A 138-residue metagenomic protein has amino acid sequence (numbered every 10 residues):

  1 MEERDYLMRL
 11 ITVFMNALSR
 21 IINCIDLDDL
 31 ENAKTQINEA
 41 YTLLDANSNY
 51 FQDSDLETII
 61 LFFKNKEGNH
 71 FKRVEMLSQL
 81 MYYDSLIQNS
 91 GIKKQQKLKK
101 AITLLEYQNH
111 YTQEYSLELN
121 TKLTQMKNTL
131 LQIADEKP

Functional and structural regions predicted by a protein language model:
M1-V74, E106-Y107, T129-P138: N-terminal alpha-helical interaction modules that lie
A17, S78-M81, S85, L104-L105 (+1 more regions): Non-transmembrane amphipathic alpha-helical segments
C24-A33, S85-K97: Short coil/turn connectors between adjacent alpha-helices in alpha-solenoid helical repeat scaffolds
H70-K94: Mid-chain, well-packed structural core segment of small domains
K94-P138: Amphipathic alpha-helical binding modules
